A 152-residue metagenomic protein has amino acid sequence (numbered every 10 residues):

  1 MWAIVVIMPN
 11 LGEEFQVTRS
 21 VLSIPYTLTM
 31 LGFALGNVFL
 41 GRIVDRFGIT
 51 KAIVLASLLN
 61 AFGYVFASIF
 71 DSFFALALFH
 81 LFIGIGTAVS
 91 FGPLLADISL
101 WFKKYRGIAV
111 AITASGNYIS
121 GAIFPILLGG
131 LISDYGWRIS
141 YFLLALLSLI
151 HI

Functional and structural regions predicted by a protein language model:
M1-R19, N37-L40, F124: Extracytoplasmic
W2, G84-G92, Y118, A122: Small-residue-rich segments within alpha-helical transmembrane domains of MFS-like 12-TM solute carriers
L11, V89-F102, V110: Intracellular juxtamembrane helix-capping segments at the cytosolic ends of symmetry-related transmembrane helices
T29-A34, Y118-S120: Short hydrophobic/small-residue motifs within alpha-helical transmembrane segments of multi-pass transporter-like
L35-F74: Conserved MFS/SLC helix-loop-helix module at the cytosolic interface between two early adjacent transmembrane helices
G63, F74-V89: Hydrophobic core of transmembrane alpha-helices in multi-pass small-molecule transporters, especially MFS/SLC-type
T113, N117-I150: Helix-loop-helix hairpin linking two adjacent transmembrane segments in secondary transporters
